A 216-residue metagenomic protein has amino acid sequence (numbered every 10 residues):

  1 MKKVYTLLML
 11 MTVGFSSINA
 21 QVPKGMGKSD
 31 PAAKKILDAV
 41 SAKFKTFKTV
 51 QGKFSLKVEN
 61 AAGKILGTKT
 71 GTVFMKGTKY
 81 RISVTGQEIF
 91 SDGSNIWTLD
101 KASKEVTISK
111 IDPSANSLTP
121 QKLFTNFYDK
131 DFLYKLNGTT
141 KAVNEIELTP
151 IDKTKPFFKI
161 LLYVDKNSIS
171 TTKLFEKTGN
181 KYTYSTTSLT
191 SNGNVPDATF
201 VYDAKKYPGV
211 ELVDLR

Functional and structural regions predicted by a protein language model:
M1-K24: Bacterial Sec-dependent N-terminal signal peptides
A20, F132, T140-R216: Gly/Pro-enriched, hydrophobic low-complexity segments that function as extracytoplasmic propeptides/linkers
V22-T49, K53-E59, K64-L66, N95 (+2 more regions): Flexible, processing/modification-adjacent segments and terminal tails in exported/periplasmic/extracellular proteins
M26, T70-S117, K177-T183: An acidic-aromatic
A42-K43, T70-F74, T78, T85-F90 (+3 more regions): Short linear motifs in intrinsically disordered
L56-N60, G77-K79, G86, P150-D152 (+2 more regions): Short, well-ordered turn and helix-capping elements at secondary-structure junctions
G63-I65, I82-S83, I160-L161, K173: Short histidine-centered beta-strand/loop micro-motifs that create catalytic or ligand/metal-coordination sites
T78, I82, N116-K122, S170-T171 (+1 more regions): Short, surface-exposed linear segments at secondary-structure transitions and domain or protein termini
